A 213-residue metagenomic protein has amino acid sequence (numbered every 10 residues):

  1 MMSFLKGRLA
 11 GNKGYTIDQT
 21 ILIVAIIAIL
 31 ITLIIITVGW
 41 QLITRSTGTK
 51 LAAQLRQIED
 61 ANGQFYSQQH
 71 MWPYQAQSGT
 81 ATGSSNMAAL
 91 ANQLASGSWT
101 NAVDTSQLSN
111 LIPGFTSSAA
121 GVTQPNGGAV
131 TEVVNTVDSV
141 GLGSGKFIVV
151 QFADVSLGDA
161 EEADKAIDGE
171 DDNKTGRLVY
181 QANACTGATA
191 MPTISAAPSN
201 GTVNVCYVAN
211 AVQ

Functional and structural regions predicted by a protein language model:
M1-I17: N-terminal leader/signal peptides at the extreme start of proteins
A10, S78-S85, A188, A196: Intrinsically disordered, low-complexity coil segments
D18-T20, V24-S46, Y66: C-terminal juxtamembrane segment of a hydrophobic transmembrane alpha-helix
L33, Q57, M71-Y74, T80 (+2 more regions): Extracytoplasmic low-complexity repetitive segments enriched in small/polar residues
I43-P73: Membrane-proximal N-terminal amphipathic helix
M71-E161, G169-D172: Extracellular/periplasmic head regions of type IV pilus-like filament subunits
V140-Q213: Short, surface-exposed interaction loops/tails
